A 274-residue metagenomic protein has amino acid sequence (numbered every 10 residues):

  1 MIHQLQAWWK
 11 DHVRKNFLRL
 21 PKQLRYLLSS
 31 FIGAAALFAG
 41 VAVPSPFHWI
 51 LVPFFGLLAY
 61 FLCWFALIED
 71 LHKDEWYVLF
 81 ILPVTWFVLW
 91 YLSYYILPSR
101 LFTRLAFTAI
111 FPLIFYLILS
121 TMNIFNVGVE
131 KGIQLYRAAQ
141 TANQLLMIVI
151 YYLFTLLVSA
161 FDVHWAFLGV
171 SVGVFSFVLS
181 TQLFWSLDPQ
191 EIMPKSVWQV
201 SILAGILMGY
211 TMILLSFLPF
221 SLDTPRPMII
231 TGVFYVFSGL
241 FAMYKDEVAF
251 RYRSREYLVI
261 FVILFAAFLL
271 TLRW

Functional and structural regions predicted by a protein language model:
I2-H12, I32, L51-E69, P112-E130 (+3 more regions): Hydrophobic, membrane-facing alpha-helical anchors
H12-S30, E75, Y252-S254: N-terminal membrane topogenic signal
R25-G40, L82-W86, Y91-P98, I148-V163 (+2 more regions): Membrane-helix boundary elements
G40-A59, L101-L117, F161-S176, F220-V233: Structural signature of hydrophobic alpha-helical transmembrane segments
P46-H48, Y60-V163: Membrane-interface helix-loop-helix junctions at boundaries between adjacent transmembrane segments
G56-A59, P83-F87, A204-M208, R226-F241: Hydrophobic alpha-helical membrane segments
F217-S221, L240-Y252: Membrane-helix boundary connector in multi-pass membrane proteins
R253-W274: Final/C-terminal transmembrane alpha-helix of multipass membrane proteins
